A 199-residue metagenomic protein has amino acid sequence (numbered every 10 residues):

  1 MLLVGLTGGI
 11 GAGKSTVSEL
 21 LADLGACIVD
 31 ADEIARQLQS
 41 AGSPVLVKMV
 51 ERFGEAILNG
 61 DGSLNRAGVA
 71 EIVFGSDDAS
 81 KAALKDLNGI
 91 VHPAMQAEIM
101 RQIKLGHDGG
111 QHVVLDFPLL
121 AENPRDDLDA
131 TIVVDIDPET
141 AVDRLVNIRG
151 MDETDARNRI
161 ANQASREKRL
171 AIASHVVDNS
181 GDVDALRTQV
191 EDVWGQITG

Functional and structural regions predicted by a protein language model:
M1-A26, A31-E33: Walker A (P-loop) phosphate-binding motif
G9, R52, I72, I90 (+2 more regions): Amphipathic alpha-helical segments that mediate coupling or scaffolding at interfaces
L24, L46-V50, P138-V146, E153 (+1 more regions): An amphipathic alpha-helix signature
C27, E33, A130, S174-H175: Well-ordered beta-strand positions
E33-Q111: ATP-dependent small-molecule kinase phosphotransfer cores that center on conserved nucleotide phosphate-binding segments
E33-R36, D137-E139, A161, V183: Short, acidic/turn-prone active-site loops that include or flank metal/cofactor- and phosphate-binding residues
M100-D108, H112-I148: ATP-dependent NMP and nucleoside kinases share a basic, alpha-helical "lid"
D126-D127, N147, M151-G199: Small-molecule kinase domains that catalyze NTP-dependent phosphoryl transfer to phosphate-bearing small molecules
